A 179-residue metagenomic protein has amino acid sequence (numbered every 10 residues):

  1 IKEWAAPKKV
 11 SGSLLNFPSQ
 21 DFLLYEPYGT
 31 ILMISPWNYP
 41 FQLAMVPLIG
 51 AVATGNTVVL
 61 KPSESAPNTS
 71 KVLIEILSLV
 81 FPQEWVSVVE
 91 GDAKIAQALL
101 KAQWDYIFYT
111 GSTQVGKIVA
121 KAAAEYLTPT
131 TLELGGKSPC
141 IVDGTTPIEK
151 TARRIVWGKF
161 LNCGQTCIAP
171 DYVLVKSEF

Functional and structural regions predicted by a protein language model:
I1-M45, V80-S87: N-terminal Rossmann NAD(P)-binding subdomain characteristic of aldehyde/semialdehyde dehydrogenases
Q20-D21, V88-D105: A structured beta-alpha segment of the ubiquitous adenosine-cofactor-binding alpha/beta core
E26, L32-M33, L43-K94: PLP-dependent aminotransferase-like
I34, S87, T110, E133-G135: Short beta-strand segments
G55, V86, I107, G136 (+1 more regions): Residue-level signal for inorganic ion chemistry
S70-L73, L77, L99, V119 (+1 more regions): Hydrophobic packing residues within well-ordered alpha-helices of enzyme cores
F81, Q114-F179: ALDH superfamily catalytic-core signature
F81-S87, A102, T110-K117: Phosphate/pyrophosphate-binding betaalpha-module
